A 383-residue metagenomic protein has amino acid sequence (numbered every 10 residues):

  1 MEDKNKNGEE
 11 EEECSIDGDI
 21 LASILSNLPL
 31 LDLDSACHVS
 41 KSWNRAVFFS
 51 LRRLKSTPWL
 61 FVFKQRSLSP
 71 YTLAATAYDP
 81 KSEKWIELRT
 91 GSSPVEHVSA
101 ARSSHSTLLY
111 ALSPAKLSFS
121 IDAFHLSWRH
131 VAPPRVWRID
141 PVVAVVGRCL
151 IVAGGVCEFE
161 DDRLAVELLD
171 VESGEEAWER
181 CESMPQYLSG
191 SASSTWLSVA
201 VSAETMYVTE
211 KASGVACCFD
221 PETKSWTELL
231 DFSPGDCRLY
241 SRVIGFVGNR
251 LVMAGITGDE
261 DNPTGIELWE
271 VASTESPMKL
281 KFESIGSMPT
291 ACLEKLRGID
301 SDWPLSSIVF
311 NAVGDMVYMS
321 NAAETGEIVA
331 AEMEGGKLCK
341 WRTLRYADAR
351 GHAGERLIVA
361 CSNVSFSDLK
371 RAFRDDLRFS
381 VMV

Functional and structural regions predicted by a protein language model:
M1-G18, S23, V381-V383: CRL adaptor-proximal regions
D3, G265-V383: C-terminal closing repeat unit and adjoining cap/tail of repeat-based domains
E11-I16, L30, S50, L88-E96 (+7 more regions): Short loop/turn motifs that recur once per blade in beta-propeller domains
E12-D34, H38-V47, L60: Short hydrophobic alpha-helical "box" of cullin-RING ligase substrate receptors that recruits the CRL scaffold
A22, V39-K41, F48-L73, S92-S103: Beta-strand-rich domains and repeat architectures in extracellular enzymes and scaffolds, especially beta-propellers
F49-L54, S99-S104, A144, W196-S202 (+3 more regions): Structural signature of eukaryotic scaffold interfaces centered on beta-propeller domains
R66-T90, K116-F124: Beta-propeller domains
R89-E267: A sequence/structural signal of beta-propeller blade repeats
